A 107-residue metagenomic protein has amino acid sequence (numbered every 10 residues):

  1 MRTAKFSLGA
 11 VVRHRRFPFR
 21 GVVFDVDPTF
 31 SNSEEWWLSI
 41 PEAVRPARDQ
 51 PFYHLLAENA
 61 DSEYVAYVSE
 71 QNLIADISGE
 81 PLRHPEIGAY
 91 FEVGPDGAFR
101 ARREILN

Functional and structural regions predicted by a protein language model:
M1-R15: Short coil-to-beta transition motif at edge beta-strands of beta-rich domains
L8, F17-F19, P51: Residues that flank catalytic or metal-binding motifs in active/ligand-binding sites
R13, D27-P28: Extended, charge-rich alpha-helical interface modules
F19-D27: Short beta-strand-centered aromatic/proline hotspots
F30-L38: Short, solvent-exposed secondary-structure boundary/capping segments
V44-N107: Intrinsically disordered, low-complexity, charged/polar segments
